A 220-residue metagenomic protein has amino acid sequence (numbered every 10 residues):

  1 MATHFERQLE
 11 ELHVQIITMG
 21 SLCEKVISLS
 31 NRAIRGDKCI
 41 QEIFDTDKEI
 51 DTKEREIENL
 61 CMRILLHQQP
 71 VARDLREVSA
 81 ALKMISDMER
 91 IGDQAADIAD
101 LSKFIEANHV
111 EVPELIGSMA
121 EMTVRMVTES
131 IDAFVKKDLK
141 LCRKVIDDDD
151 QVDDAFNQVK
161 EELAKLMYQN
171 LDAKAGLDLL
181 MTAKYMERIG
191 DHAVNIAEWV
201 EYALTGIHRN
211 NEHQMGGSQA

Functional and structural regions predicted by a protein language model:
M1-A220: Cytosolic, long alpha-helical scaffolding segments
